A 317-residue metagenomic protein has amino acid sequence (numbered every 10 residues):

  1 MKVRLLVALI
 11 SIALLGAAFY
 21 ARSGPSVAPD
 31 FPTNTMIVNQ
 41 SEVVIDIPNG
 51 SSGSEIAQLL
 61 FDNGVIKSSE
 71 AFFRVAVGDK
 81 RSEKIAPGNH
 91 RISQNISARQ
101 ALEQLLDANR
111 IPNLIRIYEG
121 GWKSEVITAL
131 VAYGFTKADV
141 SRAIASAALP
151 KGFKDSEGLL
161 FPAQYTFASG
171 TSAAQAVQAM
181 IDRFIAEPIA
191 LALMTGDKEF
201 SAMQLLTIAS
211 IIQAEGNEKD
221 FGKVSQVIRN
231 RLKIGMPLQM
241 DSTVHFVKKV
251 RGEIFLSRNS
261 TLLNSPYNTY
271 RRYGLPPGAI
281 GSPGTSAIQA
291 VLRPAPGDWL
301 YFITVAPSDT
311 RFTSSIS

Functional and structural regions predicted by a protein language model:
M1-T35: N-terminal type II signal-anchor transmembrane helix that functions as the membrane-insertion/stop-transfer segment
R4, K123, R229-R231: Basic side chains
L6-A8, Q40, S54, E199: Generic hydrophobic-segment detector
L14-L15, I56, I211: Hydrophobic core
S23-A190: Signal peptide-directed extracytoplasmic domains
S52, T128-K137, L149-S317: Bacterial extracytoplasmic/cell-wall-associated proteins, especially those involved in peptidoglycan
